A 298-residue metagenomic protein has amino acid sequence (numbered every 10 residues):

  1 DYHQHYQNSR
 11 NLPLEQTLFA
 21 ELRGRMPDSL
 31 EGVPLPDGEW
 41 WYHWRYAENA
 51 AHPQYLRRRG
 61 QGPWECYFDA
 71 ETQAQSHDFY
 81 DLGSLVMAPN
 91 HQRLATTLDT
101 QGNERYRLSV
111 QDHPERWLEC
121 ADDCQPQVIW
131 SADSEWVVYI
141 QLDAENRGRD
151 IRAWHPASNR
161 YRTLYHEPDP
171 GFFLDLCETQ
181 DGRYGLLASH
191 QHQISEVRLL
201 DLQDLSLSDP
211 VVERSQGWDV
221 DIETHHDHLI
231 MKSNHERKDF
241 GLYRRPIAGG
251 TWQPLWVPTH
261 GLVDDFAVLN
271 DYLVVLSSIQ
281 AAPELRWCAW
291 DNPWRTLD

Functional and structural regions predicted by a protein language model:
D1-W40, W44-C66, A70-D298: Peripheral, non-catalytic segments that deliver or gate enzyme domains
